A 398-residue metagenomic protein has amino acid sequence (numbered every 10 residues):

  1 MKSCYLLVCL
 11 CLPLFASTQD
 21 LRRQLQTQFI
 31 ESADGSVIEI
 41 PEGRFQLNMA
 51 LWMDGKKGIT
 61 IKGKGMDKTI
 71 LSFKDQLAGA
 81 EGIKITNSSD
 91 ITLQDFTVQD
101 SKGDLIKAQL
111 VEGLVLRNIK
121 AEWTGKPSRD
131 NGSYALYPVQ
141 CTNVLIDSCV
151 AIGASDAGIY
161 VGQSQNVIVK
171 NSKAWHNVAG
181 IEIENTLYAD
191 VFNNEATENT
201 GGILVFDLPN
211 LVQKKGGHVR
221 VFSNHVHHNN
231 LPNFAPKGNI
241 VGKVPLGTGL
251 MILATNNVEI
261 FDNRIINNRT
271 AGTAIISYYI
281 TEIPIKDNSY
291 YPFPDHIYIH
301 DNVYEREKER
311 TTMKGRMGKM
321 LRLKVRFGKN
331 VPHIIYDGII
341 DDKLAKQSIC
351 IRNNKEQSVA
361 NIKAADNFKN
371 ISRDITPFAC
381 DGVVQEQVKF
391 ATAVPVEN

Functional and structural regions predicted by a protein language model:
C9-A16: Hydrophobic h-region of N-terminal signal peptides that target proteins for export in Gram-negative bacteria
A16-E39, L51: Acidic Gly/Asp/Thr-rich repetitive segments characteristic of extracellular carbohydrate-active and adhesion proteins
Q19-R23, G55-K102, G125: Right-handed parallel beta-helix/beta-spiral solenoid domain characteristic of secreted/periplasmic
R22-Q26, N48, D75-K84, D100-K107 (+8 more regions): Extracellular beta-strand/beta-solenoid scaffold signature
L25-E31, Q46-G55, I61, S72 (+3 more regions): Short, T/G/N/S-enriched strand-turn elements that build extracellular solenoid repeat scaffolds
A33, G55-K56, M66, I83 (+29 more regions): Parallel beta-helix/beta-solenoid
Y188-A271: Eukaryotic tandem repeat interaction scaffolds
